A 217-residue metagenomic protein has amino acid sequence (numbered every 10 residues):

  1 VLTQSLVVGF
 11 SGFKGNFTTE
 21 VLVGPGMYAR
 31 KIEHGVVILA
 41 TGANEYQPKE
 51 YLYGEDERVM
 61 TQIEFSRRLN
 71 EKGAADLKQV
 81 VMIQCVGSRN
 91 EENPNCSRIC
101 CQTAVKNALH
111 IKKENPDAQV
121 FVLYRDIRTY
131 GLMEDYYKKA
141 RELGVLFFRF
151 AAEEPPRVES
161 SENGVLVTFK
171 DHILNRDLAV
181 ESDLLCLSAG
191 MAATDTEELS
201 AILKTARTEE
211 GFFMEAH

Functional and structural regions predicted by a protein language model:
V1-T41, V105-D195: A Rossmann-like FAD-binding core segment of flavoenzymes
Q4, F10, G26-K31, A40-Y130 (+2 more regions): Rossmann-like dinucleotide/flavin-binding elements
R149-P156, E209-H217: A generic structural motif
T205-R207: Hydrophobic helix-rich structural segments at or within alpha/beta enzyme and signaling domains
